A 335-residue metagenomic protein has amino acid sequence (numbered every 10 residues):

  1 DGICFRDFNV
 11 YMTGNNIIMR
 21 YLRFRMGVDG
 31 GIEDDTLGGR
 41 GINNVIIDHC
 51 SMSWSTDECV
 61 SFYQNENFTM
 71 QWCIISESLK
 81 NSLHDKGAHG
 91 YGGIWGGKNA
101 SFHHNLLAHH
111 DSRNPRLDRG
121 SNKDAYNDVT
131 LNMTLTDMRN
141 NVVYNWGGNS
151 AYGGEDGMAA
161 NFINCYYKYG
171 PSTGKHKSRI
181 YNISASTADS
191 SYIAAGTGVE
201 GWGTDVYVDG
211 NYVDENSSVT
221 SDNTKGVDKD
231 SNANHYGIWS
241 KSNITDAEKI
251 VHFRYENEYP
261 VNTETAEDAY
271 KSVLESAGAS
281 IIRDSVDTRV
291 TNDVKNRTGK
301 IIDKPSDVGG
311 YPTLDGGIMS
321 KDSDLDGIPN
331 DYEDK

Functional and structural regions predicted by a protein language model:
D1-N99: Right-handed parallel beta-helix
T13-G14, G97, N132, W202 (+1 more regions): Soluble non-cytosolic domains of exported or imported proteins
G14, G154-G157, S320-D324: Extracytoplasmic/periplasmic, Sec-exported soluble proteins
V28-I32, T56, D124-A125, A151-Y152 (+1 more regions): Extracytoplasmic/secreted cell-surface and envelope-processing proteins
E77-K80, A88-I163: Long, polar low-complexity repeats
R116, S121, L135-D307: Extracellular beta-rich repeat passengers
T298-K335: Extracellular calcium-associated, cysteine-rich motifs in secreted modular proteins
